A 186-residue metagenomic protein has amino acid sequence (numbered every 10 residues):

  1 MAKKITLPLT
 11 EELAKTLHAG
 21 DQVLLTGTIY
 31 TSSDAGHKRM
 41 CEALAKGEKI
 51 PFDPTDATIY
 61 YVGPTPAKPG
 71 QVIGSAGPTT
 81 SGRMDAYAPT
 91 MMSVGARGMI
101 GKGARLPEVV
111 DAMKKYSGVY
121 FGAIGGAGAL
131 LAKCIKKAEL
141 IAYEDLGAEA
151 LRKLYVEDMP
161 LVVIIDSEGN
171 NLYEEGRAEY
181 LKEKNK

Functional and structural regions predicted by a protein language model:
M1-L9: Short, structured beta-strand/loop micro-motifs enriched in basic residues and often containing a Trp
L9, I29, P64-P66, I165-G169: A broadly conserved detector of short glycine/acidic/proline-rich loop/turn motifs that flank catalytic sites and bind
L25, K133-K186: C-terminal binding/interaction regions
T31-S32, G36-M159: Feature captures the catalytic cores and cofactor-binding loops of soluble hydro-lyases/lyases that act on carboxylate
